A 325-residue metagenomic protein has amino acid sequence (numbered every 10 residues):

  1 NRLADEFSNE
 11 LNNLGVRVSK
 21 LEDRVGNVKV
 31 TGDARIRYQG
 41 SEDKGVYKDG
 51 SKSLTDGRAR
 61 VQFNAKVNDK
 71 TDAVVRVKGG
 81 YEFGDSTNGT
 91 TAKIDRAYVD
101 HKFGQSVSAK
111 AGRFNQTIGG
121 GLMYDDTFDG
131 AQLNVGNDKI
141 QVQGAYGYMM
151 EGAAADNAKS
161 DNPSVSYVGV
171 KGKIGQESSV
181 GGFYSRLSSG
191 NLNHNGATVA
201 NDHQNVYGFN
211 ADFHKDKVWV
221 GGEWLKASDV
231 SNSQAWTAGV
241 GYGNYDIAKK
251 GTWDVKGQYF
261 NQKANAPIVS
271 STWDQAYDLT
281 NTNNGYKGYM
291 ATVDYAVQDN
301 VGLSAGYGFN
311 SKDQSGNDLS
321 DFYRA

Functional and structural regions predicted by a protein language model:
N1-D5, R60, F322: Short intrinsically disordered, low-complexity coil segments enriched in acidic
N1-L3, F7, K44-D49, A154-D161 (+3 more regions): Polar low-complexity intrinsically disordered regions
N1-R35: N-terminal periplasmic/intermembrane-space "pro-region" immediately following the signal or transit peptide
V18, D23, S41-K52, D85-G89 (+4 more regions): Outer-membrane beta-barrel pore domains
G26-K29, D33-Q39, G50-D156, S160-G181 (+1 more regions): Outer membrane beta-barrel
